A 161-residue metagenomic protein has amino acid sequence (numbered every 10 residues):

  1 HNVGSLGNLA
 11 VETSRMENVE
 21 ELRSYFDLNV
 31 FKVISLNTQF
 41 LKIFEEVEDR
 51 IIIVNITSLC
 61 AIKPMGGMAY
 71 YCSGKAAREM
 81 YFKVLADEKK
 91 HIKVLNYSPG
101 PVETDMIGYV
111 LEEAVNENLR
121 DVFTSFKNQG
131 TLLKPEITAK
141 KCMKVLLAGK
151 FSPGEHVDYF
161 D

Functional and structural regions predicted by a protein language model:
N2-A10: Conserved NAD(P)H cofactor-binding loop of Rossmann-fold oxidoreductase domains
S5, R15-S35, R78: Catalytic Tyr-X3-Lys loop
S5-L6, V19, E45, R50-A77 (+3 more regions): Catalytic loop of short-chain dehydrogenase/reductase
F26, V30, G67-A76, T131-L132: Short-chain dehydrogenase/reductase
D27-D49, D87: Amphipathic alpha-helical dimer-interface segment in Rossmann-like NAD(P)H-dependent oxidoreductases
N37, L41, F82, A139: Short-chain dehydrogenase/reductase
N96-P99, A114-D161: C-terminal helical subdomain
